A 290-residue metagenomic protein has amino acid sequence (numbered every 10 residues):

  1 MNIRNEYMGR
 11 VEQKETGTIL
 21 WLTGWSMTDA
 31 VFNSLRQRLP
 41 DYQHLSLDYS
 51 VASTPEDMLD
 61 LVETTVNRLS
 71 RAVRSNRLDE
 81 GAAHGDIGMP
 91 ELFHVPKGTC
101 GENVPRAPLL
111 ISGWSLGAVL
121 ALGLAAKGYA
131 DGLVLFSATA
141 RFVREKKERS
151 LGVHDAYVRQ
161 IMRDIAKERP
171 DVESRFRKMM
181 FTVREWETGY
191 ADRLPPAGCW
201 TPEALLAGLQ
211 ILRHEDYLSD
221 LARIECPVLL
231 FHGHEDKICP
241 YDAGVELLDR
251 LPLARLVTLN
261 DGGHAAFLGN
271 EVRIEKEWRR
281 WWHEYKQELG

Functional and structural regions predicted by a protein language model:
N2-E56: Conserved HGGG/HGGXW glycine-rich cap/lid loop of the alpha/beta-hydrolase fold
G113-G117, A121: Gly/Ala-rich beta-loop-alpha elbow adjacent to hydrolase catalytic centers
G132-R163: Flexible "cap/lid" loop of the alpha/beta hydrolase fold
K167-R213, D220: Conserved alpha/beta-hydrolase catalytic His-Asp/Glu region
I224, L230-H232, D236: Short beta-strand/loop motif that positions the catalytic acidic residue of the alpha/beta-hydrolase fold
K237-A243: Conserved alpha/beta-hydrolase "acid-adjacent" motif
L248-A265: Catalytic histidine neighborhood in serine/cysteine hydrolases with alpha/beta-hydrolase-type architecture
G262-E275: Catalytic histidine-centered segment of alpha/beta-hydrolase-like enzymes
